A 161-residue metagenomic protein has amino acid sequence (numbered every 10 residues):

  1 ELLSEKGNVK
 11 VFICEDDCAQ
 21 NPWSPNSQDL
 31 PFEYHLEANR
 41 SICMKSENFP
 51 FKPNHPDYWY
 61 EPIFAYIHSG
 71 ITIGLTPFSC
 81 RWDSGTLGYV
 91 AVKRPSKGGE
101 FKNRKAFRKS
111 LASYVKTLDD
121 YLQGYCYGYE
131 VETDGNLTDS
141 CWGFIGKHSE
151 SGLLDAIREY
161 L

Functional and structural regions predicted by a protein language model:
E1-L161: Acidic interaction surfaces
